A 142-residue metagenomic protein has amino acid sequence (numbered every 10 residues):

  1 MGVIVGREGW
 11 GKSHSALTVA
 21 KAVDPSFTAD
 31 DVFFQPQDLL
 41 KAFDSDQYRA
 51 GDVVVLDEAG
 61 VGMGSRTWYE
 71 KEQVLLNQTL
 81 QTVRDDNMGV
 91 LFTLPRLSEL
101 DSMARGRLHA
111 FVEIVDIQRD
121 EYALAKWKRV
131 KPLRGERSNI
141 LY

Functional and structural regions predicted by a protein language model:
M1-D24: Glycine-rich phosphate-binding P-loop
G2, F34-L39, S98, P132: General structural signal for secondary-structure boundaries
I4, A16, V54, F111-V112 (+1 more regions): Generic structural hydrophobic/aromatic packing signal, biased to beta-strands
E8-G11, G60-G64, R96-E99: Short acidic, S/G/P-rich loop/turn micro-motifs used as interaction or catalytic elements
D24-P25, F92: A generic secondary-structure boundary signal that marks alpha-helix termini
F27-D30: Class I S-adenosyl-L-methionine-dependent methyltransferase catalytic core
V32-L91: Conserved nucleotide-sensing/catalytic segment adjacent to the nucleotide-binding pocket in NTP-handling enzymes
R66-Y142: Replace "adjacent to P-loop NTPase cores in ATP/GTP-dependent enzymes" with "adjacent to NTP-binding cores
